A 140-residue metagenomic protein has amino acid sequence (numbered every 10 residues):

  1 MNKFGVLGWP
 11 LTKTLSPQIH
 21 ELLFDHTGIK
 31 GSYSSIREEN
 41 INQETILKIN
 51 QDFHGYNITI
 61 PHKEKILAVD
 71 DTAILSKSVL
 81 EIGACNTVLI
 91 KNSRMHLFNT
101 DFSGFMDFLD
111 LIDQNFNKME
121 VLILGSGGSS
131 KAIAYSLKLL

Functional and structural regions predicted by a protein language model:
N2-I112: Phosphate/diphosphate ligand-binding glycine-rich loop within oxidoreductases
G8, H96-F102, L109-D110, Q114-L140: Glycine-rich adenosine-cofactor-binding loop
